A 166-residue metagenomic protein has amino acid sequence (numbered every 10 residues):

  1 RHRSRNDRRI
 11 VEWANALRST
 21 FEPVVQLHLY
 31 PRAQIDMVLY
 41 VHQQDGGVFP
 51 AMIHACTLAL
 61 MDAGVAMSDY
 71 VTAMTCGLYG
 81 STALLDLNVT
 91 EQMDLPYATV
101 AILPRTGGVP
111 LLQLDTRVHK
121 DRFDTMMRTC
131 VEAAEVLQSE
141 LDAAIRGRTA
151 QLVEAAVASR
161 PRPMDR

Functional and structural regions predicted by a protein language model:
R1-R166: Polyanion-binding surfaces on beta-sheet-dominated domains and ring/shell assemblies
